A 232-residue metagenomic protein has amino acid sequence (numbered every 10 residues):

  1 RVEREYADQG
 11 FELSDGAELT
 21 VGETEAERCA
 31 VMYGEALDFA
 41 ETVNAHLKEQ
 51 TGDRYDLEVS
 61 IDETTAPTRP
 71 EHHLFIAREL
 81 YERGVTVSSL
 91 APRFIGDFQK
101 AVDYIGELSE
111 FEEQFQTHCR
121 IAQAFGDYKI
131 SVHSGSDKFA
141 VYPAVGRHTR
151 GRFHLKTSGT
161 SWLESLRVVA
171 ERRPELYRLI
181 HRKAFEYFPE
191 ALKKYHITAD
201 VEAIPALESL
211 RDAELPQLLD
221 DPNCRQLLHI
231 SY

Functional and structural regions predicted by a protein language model:
R1-A30, H46-L47: Catalytic alpha/beta active-site cores
M32, A36, E41-T51, T65-Y232: Active-site capping/gating regions of soluble enzymes
G52-D56: Short Gly/Ser/Thr- and Asp/Glu-enriched loop/turn motifs at secondary-structure junctions
D62: Acidic active-site catalytic centers that drive phospho-/nucleotidyl reactions and related ester hydrolyses
